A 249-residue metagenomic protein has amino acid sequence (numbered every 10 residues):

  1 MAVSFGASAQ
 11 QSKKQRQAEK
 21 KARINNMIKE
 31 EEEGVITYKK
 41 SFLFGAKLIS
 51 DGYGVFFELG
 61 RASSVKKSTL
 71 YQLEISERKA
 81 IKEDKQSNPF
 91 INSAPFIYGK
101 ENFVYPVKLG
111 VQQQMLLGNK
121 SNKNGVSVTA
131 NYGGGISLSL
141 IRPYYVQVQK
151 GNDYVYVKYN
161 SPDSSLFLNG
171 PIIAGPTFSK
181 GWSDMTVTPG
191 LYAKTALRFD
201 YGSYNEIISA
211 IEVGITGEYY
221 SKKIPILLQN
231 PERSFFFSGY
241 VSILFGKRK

Functional and structural regions predicted by a protein language model:
M1-A18, V241-I243: Bacterial Sec-dependent N-terminal signal peptides
Q10-Q72: Short glycine/proline- and aromatic-enriched beta-strand/turn motifs that initiate or cap beta-hairpins
K13-K14, V111, S234-K249: Outer-membrane beta-barrel "beta-signal"
G34-K40, A62-L70, L117-V128, G202-I211 (+1 more regions): Short loop/turn motifs that connect adjacent beta-strands in outer-membrane beta-barrel proteins
Y38-F42, I49-Y53, K67-T69, F103-V107 (+4 more regions): Residues that define the transmembrane beta-barrel architecture of outer-membrane proteins
L48-G52, R61, I75-I81, Q113-L117 (+4 more regions): Transmembrane beta-strands of outer-membrane beta-barrel pores
I75-K123: Outer-membrane beta-barrel translocator/channel fold
N131-I211, T216-E232, F245-K247: Outer-membrane beta-barrel transmembrane domain signature
